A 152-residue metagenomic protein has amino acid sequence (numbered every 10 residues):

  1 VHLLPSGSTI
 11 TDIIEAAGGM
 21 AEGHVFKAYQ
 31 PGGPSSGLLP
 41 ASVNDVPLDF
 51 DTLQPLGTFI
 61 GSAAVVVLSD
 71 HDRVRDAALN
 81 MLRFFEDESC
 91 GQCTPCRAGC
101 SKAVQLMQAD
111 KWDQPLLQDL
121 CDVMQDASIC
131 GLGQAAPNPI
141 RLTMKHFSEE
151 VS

Functional and structural regions predicted by a protein language model:
V1-S152: Redox cofactor-anchoring modules in respiratory/redox and cofactor-processing assemblies
